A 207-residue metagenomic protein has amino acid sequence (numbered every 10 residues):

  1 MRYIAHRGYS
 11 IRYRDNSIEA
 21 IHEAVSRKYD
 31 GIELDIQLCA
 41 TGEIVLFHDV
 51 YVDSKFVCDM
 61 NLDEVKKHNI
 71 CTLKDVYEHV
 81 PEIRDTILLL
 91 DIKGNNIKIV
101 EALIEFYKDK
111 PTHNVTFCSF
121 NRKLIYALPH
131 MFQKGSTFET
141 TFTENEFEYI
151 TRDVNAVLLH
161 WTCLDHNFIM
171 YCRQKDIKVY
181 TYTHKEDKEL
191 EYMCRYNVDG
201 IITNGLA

Functional and structural regions predicted by a protein language model:
M1-A207: Phosphate-group recognition and catalysis centered on beta-loop-alpha active-site segments
